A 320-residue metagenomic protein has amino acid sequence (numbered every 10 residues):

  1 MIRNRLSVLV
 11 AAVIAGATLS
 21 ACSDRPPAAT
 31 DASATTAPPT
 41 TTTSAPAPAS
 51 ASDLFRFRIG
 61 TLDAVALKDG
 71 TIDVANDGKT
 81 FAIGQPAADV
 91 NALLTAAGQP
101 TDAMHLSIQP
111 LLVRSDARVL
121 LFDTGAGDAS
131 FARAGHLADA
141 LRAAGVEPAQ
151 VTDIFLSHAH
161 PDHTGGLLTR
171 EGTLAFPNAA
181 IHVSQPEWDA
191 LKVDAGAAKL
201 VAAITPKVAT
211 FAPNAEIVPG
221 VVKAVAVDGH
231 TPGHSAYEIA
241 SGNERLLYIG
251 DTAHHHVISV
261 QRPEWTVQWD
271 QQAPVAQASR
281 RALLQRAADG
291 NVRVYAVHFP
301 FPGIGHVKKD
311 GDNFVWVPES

Functional and structural regions predicted by a protein language model:
M1-L9: Bacterial N-terminal signal peptides that target proteins for export
G16-L19: Bacterial Sec-type N-terminal signal peptides, specifically the leucine/valine-rich hydrophobic h-region
C22-R25: Bacterial signal peptide processing site
T30-I59: Post-signal peptide N-terminal segment of mature Sec-exported envelope proteins
D53-A144, A236-A253: Conserved beta-strand hairpin/beta-sheet module of binuclear metal-dependent hydrolase folds, prominently
P110-L112, A132-H182: Active-site metal-binding motif and surrounding structural segment of the metallo-beta-lactamase
G135, R142-V146, Q150, P177-T231 (+2 more regions): Metallo-beta-lactamase
A190, K207, N214-E216, V225-D228 (+1 more regions): Metallo-beta-lactamase
